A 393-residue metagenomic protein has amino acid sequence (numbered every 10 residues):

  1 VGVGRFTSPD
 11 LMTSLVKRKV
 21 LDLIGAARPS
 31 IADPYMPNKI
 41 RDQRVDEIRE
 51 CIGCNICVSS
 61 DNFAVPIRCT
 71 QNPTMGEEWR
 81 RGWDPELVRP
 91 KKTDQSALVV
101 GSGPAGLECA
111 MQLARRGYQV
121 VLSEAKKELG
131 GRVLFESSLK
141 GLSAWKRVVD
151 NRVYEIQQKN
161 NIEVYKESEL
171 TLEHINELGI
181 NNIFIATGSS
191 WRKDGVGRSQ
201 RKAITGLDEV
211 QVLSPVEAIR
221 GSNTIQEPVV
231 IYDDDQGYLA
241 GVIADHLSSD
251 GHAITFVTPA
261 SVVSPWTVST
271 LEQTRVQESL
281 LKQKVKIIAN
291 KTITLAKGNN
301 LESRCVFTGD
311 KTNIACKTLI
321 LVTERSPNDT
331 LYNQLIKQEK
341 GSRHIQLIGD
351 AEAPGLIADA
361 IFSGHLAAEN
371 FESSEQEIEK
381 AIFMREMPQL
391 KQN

Functional and structural regions predicted by a protein language model:
V1-V100, P104, E108-V120, E128 (+2 more regions): Flavin-dependent oxidoreductase catalytic cores
L11, M36, C109, R152-V153 (+4 more regions): Residues within well-ordered alpha-helices
V16, K91-S123, L129, Y165-G179 (+4 more regions): Rossmann-like dinucleotide/flavin-binding elements
K19, R41-R44, S138-L142, K202 (+2 more regions): Short, hinge-like loop/turn segments at secondary-structure boundaries
G131-N181, G197, T267-T294: N-terminal Rossmann-like dinucleotide/flavin-binding domain of flavoprotein oxidoreductases that bind FAD/FMN
L301-C305: SH3/SH3-like beta-barrel fold
